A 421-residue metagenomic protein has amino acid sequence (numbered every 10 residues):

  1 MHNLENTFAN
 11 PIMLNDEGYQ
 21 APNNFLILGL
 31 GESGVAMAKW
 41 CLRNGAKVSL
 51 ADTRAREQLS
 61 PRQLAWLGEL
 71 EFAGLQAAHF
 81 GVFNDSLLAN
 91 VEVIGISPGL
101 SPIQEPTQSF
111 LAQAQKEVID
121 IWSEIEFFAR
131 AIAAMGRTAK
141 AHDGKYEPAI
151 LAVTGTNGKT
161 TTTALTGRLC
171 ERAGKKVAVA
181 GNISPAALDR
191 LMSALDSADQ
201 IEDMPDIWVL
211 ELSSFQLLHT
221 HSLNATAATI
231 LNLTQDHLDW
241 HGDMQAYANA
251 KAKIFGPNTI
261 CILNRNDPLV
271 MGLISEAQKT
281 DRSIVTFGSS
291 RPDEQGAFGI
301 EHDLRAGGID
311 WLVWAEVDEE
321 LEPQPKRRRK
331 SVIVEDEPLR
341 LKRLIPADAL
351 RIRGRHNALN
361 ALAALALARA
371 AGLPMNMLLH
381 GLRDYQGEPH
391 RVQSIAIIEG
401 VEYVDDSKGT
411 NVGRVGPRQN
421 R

Functional and structural regions predicted by a protein language model:
M1-S123, F127, A134, R353: N-terminal leader/targeting and accessory segments in enzymes
E5-P11, A73-G81, W122-E126, P185 (+4 more regions): Short gly/ser/thr-rich secondary-structure transition/capping motifs
D16-N24, A36-N44, L344-R421: Nucleotide phosphate-binding/pyrophosphate-handling subdomain across enzymes that bind or process nucleotide phosphates
L28, A51, G181, L210 (+2 more regions): Active-site flanking residues adjacent to catalytic metal/cofactor-binding acidic residues
G31, R54-R56, I183, D267 (+1 more regions): Residues in the short beta-alpha loop(s) of Rossmann-like NAD(P)-binding domains
W40-R43, S86-A89, P98, P102-R265 (+1 more regions): Phosphate-binding loop of NTP-binding sites
D85-L87, G144, S197-D239, I274-A347 (+1 more regions): Extended acidic/charged loop-beta regions that coordinate divalent cations and stabilize anionic phosphate/carboxylate
